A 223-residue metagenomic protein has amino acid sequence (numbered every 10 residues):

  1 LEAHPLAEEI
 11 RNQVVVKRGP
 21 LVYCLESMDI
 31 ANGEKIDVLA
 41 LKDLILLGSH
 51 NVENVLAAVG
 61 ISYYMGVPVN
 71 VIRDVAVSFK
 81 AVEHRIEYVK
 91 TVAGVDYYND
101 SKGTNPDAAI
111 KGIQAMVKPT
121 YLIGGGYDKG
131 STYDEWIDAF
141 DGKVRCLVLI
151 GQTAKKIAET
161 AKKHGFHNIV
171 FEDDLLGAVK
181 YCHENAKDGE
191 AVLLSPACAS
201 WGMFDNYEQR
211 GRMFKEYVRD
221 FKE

Functional and structural regions predicted by a protein language model:
L1-L41, S78, V82-R85, V89: Extended acidic/charged loop-beta regions that coordinate divalent cations and stabilize anionic phosphate/carboxylate
V38-V144: Nucleotide phosphate-binding/pyrophosphate-handling subdomain across enzymes that bind or process nucleotide phosphates
V71, A108, K156-E159, M203: Phosphate- and divalent-cation-binding pockets in alpha/beta enzyme and binding domains that engage nucleotide-derived
D96, S200-M203: A short acidic, helix-capping loop that chelates divalent metal ions and anchors anionic groups
D134-E190: C-terminal helical cap/extension that packs against the catalytic core of soluble nucleotide-cofactor enzymes
L193-A197: Short beta-strands and strand-loop turn motifs
K215-E223: Short, flexible loop segments at boundaries between secondary-structure elements
